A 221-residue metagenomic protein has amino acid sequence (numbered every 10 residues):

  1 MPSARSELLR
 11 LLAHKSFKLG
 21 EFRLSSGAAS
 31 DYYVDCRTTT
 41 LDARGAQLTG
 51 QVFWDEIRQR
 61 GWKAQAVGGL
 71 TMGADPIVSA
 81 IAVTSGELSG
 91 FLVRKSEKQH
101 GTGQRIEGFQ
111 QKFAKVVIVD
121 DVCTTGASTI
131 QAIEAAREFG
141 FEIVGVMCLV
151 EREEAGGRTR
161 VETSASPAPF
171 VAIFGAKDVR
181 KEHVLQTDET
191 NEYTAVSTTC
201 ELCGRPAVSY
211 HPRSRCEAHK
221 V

Functional and structural regions predicted by a protein language model:
M1-R60: Active-site-facing substrate-recognition patch
P2-L11, E134-E217: PRPP-dependent phosphoribosyltransferase catalytic core
D55, S79, V83, E134 (+1 more regions): Short, well-ordered alpha-helices that flank and scaffold nucleotide-derived cofactor binding pockets
R60-Q65, Q111-A114: Short helix-loop-beta connector
W62-G73, M147-C148: Short glycine-rich phosphate-binding loop at a beta-alpha junction
V78-V117, T124-Q131: Short, glycine/charge-rich flexible loops or terminal/linker lids adjacent to PRPP-binding catalytic cores
V221: Short metal-binding segments enriched for Cys and/or His
